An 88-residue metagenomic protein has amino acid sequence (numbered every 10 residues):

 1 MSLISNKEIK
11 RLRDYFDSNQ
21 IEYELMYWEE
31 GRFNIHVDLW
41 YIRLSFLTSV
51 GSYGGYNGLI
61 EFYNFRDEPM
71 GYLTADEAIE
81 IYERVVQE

Functional and structural regions predicted by a protein language model:
M1, N19-Q20, V37, V86-Q87: Short, flexible coil/linker elements and helix-boundary hinge sites characteristic of intrinsically disordered
M1-S2, S18, F46, I81: Charge-dense, intrinsically disordered terminal/linker segments
S2, M26, Y56-G58, G71 (+1 more regions): An extracellular/secretory-lumen and virion-surface interaction module
S2-W28: Extreme N-terminal leader/activation tails
N6-L12, F62-E88: Ampiphathic alpha-helical segments that act as solvent-exposed interaction surfaces
F16-D17, F46, Y63-R66: Compositionally biased, low-structure terminal segments
Q20-L59: Amphipathic, interaction-prone secondary-structure segments
